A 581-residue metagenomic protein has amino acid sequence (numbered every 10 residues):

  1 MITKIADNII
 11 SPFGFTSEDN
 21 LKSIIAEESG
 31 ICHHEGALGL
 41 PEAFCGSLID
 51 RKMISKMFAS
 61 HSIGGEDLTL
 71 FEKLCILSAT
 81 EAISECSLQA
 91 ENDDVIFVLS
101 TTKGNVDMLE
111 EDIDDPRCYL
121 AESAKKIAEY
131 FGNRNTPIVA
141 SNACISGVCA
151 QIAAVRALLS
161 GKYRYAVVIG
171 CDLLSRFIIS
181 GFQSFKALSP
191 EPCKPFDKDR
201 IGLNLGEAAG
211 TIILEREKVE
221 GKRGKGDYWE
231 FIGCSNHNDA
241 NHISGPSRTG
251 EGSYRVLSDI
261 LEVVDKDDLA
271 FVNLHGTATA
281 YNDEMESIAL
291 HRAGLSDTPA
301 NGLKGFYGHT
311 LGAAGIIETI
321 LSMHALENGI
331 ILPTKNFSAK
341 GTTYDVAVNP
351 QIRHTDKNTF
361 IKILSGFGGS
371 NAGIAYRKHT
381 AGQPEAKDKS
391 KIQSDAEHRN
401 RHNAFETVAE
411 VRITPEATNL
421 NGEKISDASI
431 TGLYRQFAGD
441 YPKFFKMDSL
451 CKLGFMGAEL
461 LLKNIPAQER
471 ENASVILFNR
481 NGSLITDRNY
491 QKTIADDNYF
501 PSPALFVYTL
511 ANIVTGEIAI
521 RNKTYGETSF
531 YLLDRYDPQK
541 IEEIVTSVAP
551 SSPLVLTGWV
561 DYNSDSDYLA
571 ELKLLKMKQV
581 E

Functional and structural regions predicted by a protein language model:
M1-P137, R156, S175, Q183-N204 (+3 more regions): Conserved "HGTGT" condensation-loop signature of ketosynthase/thiolase-family condensing enzymes that catalyze
G147: Short conserved active-site loop signatures built around small residues
A150-Q151, I213: Active-site alpha-helical elements of protease catalytic centers
K162-R164: Alpha-to-beta junction loops
D172: Glycine-/small-residue-rich beta->alpha transition segments that form the dinucleotide
